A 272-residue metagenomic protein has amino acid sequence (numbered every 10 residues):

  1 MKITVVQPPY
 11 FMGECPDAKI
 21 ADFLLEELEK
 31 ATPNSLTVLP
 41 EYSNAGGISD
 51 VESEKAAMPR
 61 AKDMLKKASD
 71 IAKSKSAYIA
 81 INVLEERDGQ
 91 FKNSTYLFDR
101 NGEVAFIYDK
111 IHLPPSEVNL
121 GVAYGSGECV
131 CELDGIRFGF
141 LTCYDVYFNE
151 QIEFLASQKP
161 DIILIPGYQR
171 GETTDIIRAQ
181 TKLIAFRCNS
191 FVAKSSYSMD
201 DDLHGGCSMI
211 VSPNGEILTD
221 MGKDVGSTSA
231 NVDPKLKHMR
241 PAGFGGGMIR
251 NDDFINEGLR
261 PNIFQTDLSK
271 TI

Functional and structural regions predicted by a protein language model:
M1-M12, V38, S94, I107 (+2 more regions): Active-site-proximal beta-strand elements of phosphoester/diester hydrolases
K2, T32-P33, R137, K159: Short loop/turn motifs at secondary-structure junctions
V5, S94-L97, I107, E128-V130 (+3 more regions): Conserved hydrophobic/aromatic beta-strand scaffold that supports enzyme active sites
F11-R100, G171-R187: Cys-nucleophile CN-hydrolase/nitrilase-fold catalytic domain and related Cys-dependent amidase chemistry that acts on
R60-I79, Y147-T228: CN hydrolase (nitrilase-like) catalytic-core segments centered on the catalytic cysteine and neighboring Lys/Glu
E86-Q158, T173-A179, P241-G247: Active-site catalytic loop in hydrolytic enzyme cores
V130-E132, S198-I272: C-terminal beta-strand edge segments of enzyme domains
